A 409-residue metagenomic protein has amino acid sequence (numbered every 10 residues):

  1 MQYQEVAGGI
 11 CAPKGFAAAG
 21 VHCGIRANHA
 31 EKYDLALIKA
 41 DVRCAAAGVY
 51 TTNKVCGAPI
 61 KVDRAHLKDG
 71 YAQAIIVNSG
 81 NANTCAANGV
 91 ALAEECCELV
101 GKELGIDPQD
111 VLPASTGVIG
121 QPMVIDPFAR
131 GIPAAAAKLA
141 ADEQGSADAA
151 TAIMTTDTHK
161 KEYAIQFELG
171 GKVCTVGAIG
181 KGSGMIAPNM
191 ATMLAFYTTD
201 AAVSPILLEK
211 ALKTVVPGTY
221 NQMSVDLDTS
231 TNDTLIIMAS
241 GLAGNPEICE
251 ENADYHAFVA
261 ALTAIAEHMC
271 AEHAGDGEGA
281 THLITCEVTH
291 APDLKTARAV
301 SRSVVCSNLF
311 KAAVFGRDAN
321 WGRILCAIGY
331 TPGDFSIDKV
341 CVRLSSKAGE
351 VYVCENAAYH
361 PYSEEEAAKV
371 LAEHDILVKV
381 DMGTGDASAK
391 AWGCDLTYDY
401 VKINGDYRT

Functional and structural regions predicted by a protein language model:
M1-A91, E95, G101-T409: A structural signal for small-residue-enriched, beta-sheet-centric alpha/beta enzyme cores and oligomeric scaffold folds
